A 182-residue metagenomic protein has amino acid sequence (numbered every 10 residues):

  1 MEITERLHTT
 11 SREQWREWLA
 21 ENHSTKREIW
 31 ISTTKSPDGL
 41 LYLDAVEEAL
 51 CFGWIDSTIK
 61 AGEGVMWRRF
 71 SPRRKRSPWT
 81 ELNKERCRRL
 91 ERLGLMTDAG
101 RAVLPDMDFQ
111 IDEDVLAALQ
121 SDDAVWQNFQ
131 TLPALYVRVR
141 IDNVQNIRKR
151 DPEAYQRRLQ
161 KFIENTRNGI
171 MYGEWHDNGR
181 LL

Functional and structural regions predicted by a protein language model:
M1-L182: Charge-dense, helix-prone N-terminal extensions
